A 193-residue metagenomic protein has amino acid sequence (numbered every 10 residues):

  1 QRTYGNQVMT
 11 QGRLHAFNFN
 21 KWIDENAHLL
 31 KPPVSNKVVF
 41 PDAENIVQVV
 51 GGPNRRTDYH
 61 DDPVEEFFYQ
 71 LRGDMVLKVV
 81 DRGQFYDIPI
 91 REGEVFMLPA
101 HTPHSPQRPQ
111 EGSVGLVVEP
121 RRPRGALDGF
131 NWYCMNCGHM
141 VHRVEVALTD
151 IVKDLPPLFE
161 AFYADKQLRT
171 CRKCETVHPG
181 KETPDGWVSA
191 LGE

Functional and structural regions predicted by a protein language model:
R2-Y69, D74-V95, P103-E193: Jelly-roll (double-stranded beta-helix
